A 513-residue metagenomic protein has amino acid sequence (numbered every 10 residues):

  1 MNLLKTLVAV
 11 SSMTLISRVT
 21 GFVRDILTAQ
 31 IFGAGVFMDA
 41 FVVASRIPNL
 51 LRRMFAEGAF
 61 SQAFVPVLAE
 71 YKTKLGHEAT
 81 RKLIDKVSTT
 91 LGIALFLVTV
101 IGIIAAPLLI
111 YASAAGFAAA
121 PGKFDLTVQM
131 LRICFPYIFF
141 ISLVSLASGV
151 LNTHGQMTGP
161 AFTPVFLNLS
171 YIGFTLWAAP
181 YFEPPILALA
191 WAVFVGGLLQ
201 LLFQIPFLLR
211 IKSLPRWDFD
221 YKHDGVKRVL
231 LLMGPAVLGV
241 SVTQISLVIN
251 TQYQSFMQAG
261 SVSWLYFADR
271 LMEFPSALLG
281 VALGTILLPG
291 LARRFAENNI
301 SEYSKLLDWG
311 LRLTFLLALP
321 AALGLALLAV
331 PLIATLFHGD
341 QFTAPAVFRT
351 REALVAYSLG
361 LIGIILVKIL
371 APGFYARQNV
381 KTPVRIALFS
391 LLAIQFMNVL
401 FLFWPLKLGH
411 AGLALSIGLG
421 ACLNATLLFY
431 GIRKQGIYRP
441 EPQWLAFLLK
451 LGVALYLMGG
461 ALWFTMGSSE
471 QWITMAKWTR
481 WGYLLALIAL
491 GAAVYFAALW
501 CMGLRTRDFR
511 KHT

Functional and structural regions predicted by a protein language model:
M1-T513: Membrane-embedded alpha-helical bundles of multi-pass transporters/translocases, especially carrier/permease families
